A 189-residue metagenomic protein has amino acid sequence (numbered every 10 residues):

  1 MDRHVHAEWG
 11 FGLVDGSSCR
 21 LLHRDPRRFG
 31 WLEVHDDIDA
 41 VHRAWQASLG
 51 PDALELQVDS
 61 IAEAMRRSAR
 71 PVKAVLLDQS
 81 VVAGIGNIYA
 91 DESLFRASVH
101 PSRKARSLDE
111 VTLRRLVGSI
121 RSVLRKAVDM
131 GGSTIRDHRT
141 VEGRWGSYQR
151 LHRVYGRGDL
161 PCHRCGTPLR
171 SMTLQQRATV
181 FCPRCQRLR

Functional and structural regions predicted by a protein language model:
M1-R189: Structured catalytic/nucleic-acid-binding cores of DNA maintenance enzymes
